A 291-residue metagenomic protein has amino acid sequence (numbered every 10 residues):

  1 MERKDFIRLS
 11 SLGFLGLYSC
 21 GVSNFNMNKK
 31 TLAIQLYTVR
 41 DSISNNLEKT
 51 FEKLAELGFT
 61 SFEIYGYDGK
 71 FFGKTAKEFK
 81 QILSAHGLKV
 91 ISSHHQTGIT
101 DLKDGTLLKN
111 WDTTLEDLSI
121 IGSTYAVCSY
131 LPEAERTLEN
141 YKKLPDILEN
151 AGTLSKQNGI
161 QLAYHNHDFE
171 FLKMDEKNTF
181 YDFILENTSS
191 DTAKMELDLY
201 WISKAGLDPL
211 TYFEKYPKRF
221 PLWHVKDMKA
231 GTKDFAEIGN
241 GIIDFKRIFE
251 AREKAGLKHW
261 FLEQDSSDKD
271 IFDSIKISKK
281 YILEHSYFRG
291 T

Functional and structural regions predicted by a protein language model:
M1-T124, K194, K218, K280 (+1 more regions): N-terminal pre-domain/capping segments
K4, L9-S11, C20-A33, V39-K49 (+3 more regions): Histidine-acidic metal/acid-base catalytic patches
S10-L12, S61, D101-K194, F272: Active-site acidic/histidine proton-transfer and metal-coordination neighborhood in alpha/beta enzyme cores
V39-N45, Y65-A76, T97-L108, E133-E139 (+4 more regions): Acidic-and-aromatic substrate-binding clefts and catalytic sites of carbohydrate-active enzymes
K49, K53, K77-I82, K109-I120 (+7 more regions): Alpha-helical scaffolding segments of alpha/beta enzyme cores, especially the outer helices of TIM-barrel or partial
L88, S123, I160, A255-K258: A short helix->loop->beta-strand "cap" motif at the edges of active sites that frequently abuts
